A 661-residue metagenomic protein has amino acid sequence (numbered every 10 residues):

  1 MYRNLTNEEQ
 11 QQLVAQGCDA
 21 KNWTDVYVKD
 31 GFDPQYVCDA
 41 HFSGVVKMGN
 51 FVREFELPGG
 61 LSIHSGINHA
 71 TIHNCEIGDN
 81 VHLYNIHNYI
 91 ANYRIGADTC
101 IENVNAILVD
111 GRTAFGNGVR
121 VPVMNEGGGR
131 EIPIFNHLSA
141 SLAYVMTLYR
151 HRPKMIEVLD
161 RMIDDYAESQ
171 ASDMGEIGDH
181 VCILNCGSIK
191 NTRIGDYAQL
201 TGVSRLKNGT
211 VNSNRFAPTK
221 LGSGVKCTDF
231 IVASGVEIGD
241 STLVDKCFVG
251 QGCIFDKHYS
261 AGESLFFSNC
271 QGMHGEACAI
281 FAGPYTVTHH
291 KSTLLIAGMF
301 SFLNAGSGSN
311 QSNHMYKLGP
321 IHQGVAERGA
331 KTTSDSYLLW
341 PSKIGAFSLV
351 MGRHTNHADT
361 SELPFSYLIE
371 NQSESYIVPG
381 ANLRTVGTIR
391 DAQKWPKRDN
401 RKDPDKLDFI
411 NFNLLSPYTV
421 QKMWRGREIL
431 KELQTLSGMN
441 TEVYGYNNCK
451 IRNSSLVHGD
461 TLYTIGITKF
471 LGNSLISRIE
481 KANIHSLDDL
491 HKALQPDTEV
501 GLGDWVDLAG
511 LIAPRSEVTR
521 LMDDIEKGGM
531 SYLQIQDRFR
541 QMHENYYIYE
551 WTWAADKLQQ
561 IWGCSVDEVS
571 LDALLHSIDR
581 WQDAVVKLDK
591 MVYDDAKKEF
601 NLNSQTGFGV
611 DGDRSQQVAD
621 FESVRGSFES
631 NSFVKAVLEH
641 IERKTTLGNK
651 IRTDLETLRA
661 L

Functional and structural regions predicted by a protein language model:
M1-N7: Intrinsically disordered, low-structural-confidence terminal and linker regions
Q12-A20, V28-F51, F55-I67, E76 (+5 more regions): Glycine-rich hexapeptide-repeat left-handed beta-helix
H69, N74-G78, S169, C186: Long, structured ligand/cofactor-binding scaffold of large enzymes
N88-Y89, Y93-C100, N105-F115, V119-V123 (+7 more regions): Long, charge-dense tracts
V158-G178: Glycine-rich adenosyl-nucleotide cofactor-binding module
N371-L661: Long, compositionally biased intrinsically disordered regions
